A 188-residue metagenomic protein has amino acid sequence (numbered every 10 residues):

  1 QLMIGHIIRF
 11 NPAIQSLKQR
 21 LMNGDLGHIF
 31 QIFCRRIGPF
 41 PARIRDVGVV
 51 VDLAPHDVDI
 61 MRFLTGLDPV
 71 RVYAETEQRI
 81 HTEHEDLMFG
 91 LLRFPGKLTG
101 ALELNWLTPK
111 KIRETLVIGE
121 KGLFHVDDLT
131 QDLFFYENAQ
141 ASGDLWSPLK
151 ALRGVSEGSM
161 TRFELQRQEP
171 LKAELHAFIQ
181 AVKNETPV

Functional and structural regions predicted by a protein language model:
Q1-I44: A contiguous active-site-proximal alpha/beta segment in oxidoreductase catalytic domains
I7, E120-V188: C-terminal glycine/acidic-rich active-site capping loop/insertion
F10-I14, D57-V58, L171-H176: A general structural signal for well-ordered alpha-helical segments in protein cores
S16-Q19, D59-I60, F89, A177: Alpha-helical elements of Rossmann-like donor-binding domains used by nucleotide-donor carbohydrate transfer enzymes
L21, L64, V182-K183: Hydrophobic residues in alpha-helical segments
F33-R36, T76, K121, E137: Residues that line or immediately flank small-molecule/substrate-binding pockets and catalytic motifs
P39-K110, L116, T130: Rossmann-like dinucleotide-binding domain that binds NAD(P)(H)
